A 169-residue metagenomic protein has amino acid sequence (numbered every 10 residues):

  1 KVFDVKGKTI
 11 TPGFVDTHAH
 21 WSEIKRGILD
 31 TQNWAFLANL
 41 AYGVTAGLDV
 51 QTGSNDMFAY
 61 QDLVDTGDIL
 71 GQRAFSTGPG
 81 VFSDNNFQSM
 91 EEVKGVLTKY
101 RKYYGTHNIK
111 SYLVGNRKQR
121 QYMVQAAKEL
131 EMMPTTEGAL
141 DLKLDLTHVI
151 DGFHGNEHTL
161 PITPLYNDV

Functional and structural regions predicted by a protein language model:
V5, T9-A19, T31-V169: Divalent-metal coordination cores built from histidine and acidic residues
W21-E23: Short active-site segment of divalent metal-dependent hydrolases/proteases that encodes the spacing between
R26: Flexible, glycine/small-residue-enriched loop-and-beta-strand segment within the central core of proteins
